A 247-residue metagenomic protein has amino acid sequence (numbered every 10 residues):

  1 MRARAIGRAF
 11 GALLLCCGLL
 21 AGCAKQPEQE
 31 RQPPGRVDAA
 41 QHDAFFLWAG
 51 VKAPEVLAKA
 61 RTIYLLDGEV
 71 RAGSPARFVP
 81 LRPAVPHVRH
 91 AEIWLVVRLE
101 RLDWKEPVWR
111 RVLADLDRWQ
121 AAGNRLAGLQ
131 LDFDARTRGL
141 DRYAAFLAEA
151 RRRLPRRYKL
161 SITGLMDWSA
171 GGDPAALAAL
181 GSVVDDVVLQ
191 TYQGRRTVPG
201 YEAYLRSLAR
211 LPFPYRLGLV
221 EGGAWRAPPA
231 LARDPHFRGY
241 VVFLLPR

Functional and structural regions predicted by a protein language model:
M1-A21: Sec-dependent bacterial lipoprotein signal peptides
G11, G22-R247: Secreted glycan hydrolases and related glycan-binding modules that recognize and/or cleave
